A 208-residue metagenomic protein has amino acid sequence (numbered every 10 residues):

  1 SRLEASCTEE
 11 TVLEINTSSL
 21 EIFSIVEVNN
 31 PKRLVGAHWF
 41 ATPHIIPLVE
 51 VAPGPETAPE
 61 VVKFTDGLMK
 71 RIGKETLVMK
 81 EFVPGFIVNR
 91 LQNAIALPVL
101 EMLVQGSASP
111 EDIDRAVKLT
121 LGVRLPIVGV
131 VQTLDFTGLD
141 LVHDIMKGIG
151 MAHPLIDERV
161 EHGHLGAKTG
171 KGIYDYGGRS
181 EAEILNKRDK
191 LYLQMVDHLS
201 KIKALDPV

Functional and structural regions predicted by a protein language model:
S1-L13: Rossmann-like NAD(P)-binding element
R2, E60-F64, D114-R115, D144: Short, solvent-exposed alpha-helical surface patches in well-structured domains
V12-E81, G85-N89: Rossmann-fold dinucleotide-binding core
I15, A52, L103-V104, V160: Hydrophobic residues in alpha-helical segments
P47-L48, I95-V99, L141-I145: A general alpha-helix detector
K74, Q105, P110-V208: NAD(P)-dependent Rossmann-like dehydrogenase/reductase catalytic/cofactor-binding core
F86, R90, A94, D112-R115: Amphipathic alpha-helical interaction segments
Q92-S107: Flexible helical/loop "lid" subdomain adjacent to adenine-nucleotide binding pockets
